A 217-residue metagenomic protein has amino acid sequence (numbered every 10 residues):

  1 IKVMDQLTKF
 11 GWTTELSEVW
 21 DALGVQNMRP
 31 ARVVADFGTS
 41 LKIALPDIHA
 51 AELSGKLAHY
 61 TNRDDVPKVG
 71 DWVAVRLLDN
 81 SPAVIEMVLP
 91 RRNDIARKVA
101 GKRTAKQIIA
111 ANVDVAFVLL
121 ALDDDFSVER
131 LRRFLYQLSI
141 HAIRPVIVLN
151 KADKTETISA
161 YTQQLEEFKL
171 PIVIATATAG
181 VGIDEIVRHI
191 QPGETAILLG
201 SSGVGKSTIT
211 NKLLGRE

Functional and structural regions predicted by a protein language model:
I1-V128: N-terminal accessory targeting/assembly segments
G38, V75-L78, P90-D94, I140-I143 (+3 more regions): Non-catalytic alpha-helical coupling and interface elements of nucleotide-dependent molecular machines and regulators
N62-R63, F134, I186: Short beta-alpha junctions and helix-cap segments that line functional grooves
G101-K102, R130-L131, I158, G182-I183: Amphipathic coiled-coil/heptad-repeat helices and related helical stalk/stem segments that mediate oligomerization
I108-L170: Phosphate-binding glycine-rich loops and their immediate beta-loop-alpha structural context
R144, K151-V204: Canonical P-loop GTPase G-domain recognition
K206-E217: A conserved segment at the C-terminal end of the G1
